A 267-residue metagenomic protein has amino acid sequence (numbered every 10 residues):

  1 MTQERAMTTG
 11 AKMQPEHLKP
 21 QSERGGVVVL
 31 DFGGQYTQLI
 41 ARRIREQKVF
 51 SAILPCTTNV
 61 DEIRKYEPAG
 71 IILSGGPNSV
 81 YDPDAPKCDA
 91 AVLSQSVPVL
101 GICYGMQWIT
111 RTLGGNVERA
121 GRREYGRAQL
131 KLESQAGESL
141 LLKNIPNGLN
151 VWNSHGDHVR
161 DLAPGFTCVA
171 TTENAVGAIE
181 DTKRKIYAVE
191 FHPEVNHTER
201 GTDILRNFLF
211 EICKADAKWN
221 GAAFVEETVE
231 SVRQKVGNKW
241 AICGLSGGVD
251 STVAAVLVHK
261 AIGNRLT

Functional and structural regions predicted by a protein language model:
T2-G70, P77-D82, C88, L93-Q95 (+1 more regions): RNA-binding accessory domains that recognize and position tRNA/RNA substrates
G75, L100: Glycine-rich nucleotide/cofactor/substrate-binding loop typically near the N-terminus or early in the first domain
G101, G105, T110, G247: Gly/Ala-rich beta-loop-alpha elbow adjacent to hydrolase catalytic centers
